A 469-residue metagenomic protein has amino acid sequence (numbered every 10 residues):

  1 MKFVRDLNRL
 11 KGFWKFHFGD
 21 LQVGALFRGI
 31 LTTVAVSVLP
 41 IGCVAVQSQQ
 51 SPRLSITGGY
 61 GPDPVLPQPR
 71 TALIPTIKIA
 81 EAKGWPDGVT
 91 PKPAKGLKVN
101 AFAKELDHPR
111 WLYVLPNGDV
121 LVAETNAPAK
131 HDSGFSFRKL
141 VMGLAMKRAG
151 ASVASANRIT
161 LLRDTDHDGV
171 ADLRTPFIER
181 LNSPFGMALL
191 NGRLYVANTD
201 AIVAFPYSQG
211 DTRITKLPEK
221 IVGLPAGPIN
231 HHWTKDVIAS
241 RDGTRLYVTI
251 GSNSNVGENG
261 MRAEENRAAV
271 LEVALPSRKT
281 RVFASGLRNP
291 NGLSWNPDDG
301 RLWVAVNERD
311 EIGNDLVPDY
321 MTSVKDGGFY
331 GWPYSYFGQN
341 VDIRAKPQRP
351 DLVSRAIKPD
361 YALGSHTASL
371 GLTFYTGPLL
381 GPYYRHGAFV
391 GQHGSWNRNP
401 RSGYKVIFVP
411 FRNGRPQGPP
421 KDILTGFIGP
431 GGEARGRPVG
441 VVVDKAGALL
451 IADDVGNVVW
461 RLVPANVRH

Functional and structural regions predicted by a protein language model:
Q49-A94, H131-D132, K139-G150, A154 (+8 more regions): Beta-propeller domain segments
A103-E105, P176-L181, V222-I229, F283-G286 (+3 more regions): Surface loop/turn motifs at the tips and blade-to-blade linkers of beta-strand repeat domains
E105, L115, L190, S240 (+3 more regions): Structural WD40 beta-propeller signal
L112, M187, V237, P290-L293 (+2 more regions): Hydrophobic core register within WD40 beta-propeller blades
D119-L121, R193-V196, R245-T249, R301-A305 (+2 more regions): Conserved beta-propeller blade signature
T125, T199-A201, Y207, G251-N253 (+3 more regions): Short loop/turn segments immediately following the C-termini of beta-strands
L173-G192, N198-S240: Asp-box/WD-like beta-propeller blade repeats and closely related beta-sheet repeat scaffolds
V442-H469: Blade-level signature of beta-propeller repeat domains, shared across WD40, Kelch, NHL, RCC1 and BNR/Asp-box propellers
